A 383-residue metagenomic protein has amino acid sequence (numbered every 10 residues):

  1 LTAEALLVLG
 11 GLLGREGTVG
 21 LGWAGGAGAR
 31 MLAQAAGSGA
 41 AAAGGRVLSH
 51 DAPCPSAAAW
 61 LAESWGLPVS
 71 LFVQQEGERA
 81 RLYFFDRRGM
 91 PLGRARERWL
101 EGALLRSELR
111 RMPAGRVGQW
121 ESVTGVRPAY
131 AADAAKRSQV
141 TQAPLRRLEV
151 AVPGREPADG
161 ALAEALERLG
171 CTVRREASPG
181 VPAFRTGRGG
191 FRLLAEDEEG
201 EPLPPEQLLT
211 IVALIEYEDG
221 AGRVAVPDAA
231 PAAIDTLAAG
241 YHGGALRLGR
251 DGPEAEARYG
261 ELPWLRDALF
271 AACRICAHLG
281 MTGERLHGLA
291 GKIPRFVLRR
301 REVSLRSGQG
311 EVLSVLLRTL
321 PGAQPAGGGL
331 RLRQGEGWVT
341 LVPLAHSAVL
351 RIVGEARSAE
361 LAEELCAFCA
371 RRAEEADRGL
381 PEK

Functional and structural regions predicted by a protein language model:
L1-V8, A80-P182: Gly/Ser/Thr-enriched, mixed-charge loops and adjacent short helices that form phosphate/oxyanion-binding elements
E4-L82, L162-P202: N-terminal small/polar loop signature for handling phosphorylated ligands or for N-terminal nucleophile
L9-E16, A114-G118, T210-G220: Short, basic/hydrophobic alpha-helical segments
E16-G25, R146-G154, G222-D228: Short glycine-rich phosphate-binding loop at a beta-alpha junction
T18, L92-A95, W99-L100, L104 (+11 more regions): Hydrophobic/basic alpha-helical segments enriched in Actinobacteria
A24-G26, A52-C54, Q75-G77, R87-G89 (+7 more regions): Short, ordered loop/turn segments at secondary-structure junctions
S38, S56, W60, R98 (+9 more regions): Residues on a specific face of well-ordered alpha-helices
G187-F191, E198-E201, P205, I211 (+1 more regions): Phosphate-binding and adjacent anionic-ligand microenvironments
